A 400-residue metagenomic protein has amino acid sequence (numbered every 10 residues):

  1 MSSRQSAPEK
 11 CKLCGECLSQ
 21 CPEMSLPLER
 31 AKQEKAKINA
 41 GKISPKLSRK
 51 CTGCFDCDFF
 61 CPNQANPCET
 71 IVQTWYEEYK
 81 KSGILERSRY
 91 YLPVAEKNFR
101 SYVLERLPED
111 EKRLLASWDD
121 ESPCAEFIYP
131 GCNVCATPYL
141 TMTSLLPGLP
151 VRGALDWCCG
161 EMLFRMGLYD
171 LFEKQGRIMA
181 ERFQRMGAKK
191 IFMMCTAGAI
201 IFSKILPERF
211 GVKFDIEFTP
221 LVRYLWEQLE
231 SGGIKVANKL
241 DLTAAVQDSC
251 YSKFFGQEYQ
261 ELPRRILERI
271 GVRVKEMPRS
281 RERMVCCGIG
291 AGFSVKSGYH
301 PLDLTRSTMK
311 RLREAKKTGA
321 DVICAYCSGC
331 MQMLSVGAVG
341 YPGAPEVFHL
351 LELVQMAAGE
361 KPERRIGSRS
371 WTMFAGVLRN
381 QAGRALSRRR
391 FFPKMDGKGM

Functional and structural regions predicted by a protein language model:
Q5-A31, F255-Q257: A broadly conserved sequence feature marking short terminus-proximal activation segments in nucleic acid-centric
Q5-P8, P27-I201, I205-L206, F210 (+1 more regions): Iron-sulfur-cluster electron-transfer modules
C11-C17, C21, C51-C57, C61 (+5 more regions): Short cysteine clusters
R89-Y91, F99, L104, S231 (+3 more regions): Short, well-ordered secondary-structure micro-motifs
E121-A136, T141-T143, G232-K275: Basic- and aromatic-lined ligand-binding clefts that recognize polyanionic substrates
N133-I216, F254-R265, K275-A385: Cofactor-cradling patches in redox/metallo enzymes
E173-E181, Y224-G233: Active-site glycine-rich loop that binds ribose-phosphate moieties when present
I191, E217-L229: Catalytic core of nucleotide-activated saccharide and alditol-phosphate transferases
